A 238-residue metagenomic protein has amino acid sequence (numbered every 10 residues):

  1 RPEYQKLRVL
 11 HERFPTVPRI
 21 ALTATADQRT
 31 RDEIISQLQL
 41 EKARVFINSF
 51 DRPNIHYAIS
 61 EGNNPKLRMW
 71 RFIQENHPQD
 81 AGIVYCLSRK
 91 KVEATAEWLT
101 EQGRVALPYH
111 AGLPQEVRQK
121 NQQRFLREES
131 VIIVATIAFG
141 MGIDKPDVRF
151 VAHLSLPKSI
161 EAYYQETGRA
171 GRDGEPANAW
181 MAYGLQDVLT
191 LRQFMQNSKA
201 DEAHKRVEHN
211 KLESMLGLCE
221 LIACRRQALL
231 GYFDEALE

Functional and structural regions predicted by a protein language model:
R1-E202, V207-N210, D234-E238: Helicase motor core with emphasis on the C-terminal RecA-like subdomain
K211, L216, E220-E238: Cys/His-rich short segments
